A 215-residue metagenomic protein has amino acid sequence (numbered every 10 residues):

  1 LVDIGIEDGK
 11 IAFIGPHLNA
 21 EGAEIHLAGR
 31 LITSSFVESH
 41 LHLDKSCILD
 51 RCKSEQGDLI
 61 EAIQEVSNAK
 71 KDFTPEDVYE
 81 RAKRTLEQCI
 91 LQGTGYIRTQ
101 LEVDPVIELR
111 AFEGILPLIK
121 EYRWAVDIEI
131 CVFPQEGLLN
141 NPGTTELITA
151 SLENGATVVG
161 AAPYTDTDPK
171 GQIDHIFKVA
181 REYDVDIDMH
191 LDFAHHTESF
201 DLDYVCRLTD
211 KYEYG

Functional and structural regions predicted by a protein language model:
L1-T33: Histidine-rich, glycine-flanked metal-binding segment
G9, G29, H40, G93 (+2 more regions): Divalent metal-coordination and catalytic microenvironments
R30-C52: Di-metal (Zn2+ and/or Mg2+/Mn2+) metal-binding site signature of metallo-dependent hydrolases with the MBL/beta-CASP
H42, C131, H190-D192: Generic beta-strand/beta-sheet core signal
C47-V78, A150, Y183, D201-G215: Active-site gating loops and adjacent loop-to-helix segments of metal-dependent hydrolytic enzymes
L49-Q56, I115-R123: Short, compositionally biased "basic patch" segments
A62-D72, A82-R110, I115, R123-Q135 (+2 more regions): Divalent metal-dependent hydrolysis catalytic cores, especially in the metallo-beta-lactamase
R110-Y122, N140-G215: Histidine/acidic residue-rich metal-binding segments in metalloenzymes
